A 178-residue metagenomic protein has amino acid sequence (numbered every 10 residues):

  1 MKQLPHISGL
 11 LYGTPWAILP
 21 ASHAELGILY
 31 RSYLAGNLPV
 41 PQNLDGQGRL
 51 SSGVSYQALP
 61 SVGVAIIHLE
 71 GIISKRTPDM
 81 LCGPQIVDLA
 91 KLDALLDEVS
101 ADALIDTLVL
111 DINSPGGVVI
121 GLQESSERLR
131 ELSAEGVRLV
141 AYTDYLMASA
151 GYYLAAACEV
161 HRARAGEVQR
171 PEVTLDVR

Functional and structural regions predicted by a protein language model:
M1-R178: N-terminal organellar transit peptides
